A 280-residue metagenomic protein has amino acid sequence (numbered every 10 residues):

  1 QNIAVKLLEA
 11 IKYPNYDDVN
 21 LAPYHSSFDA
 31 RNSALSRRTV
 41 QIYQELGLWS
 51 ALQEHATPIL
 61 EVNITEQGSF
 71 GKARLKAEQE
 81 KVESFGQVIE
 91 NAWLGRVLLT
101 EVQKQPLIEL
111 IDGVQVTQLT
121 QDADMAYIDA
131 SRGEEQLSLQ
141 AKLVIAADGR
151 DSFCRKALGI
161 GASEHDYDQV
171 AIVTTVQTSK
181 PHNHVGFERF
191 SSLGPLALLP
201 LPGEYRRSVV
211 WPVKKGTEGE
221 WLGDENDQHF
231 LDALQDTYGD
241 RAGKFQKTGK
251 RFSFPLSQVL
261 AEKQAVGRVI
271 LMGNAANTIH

Functional and structural regions predicted by a protein language model:
Q1-L60: Glycine-rich FAD cofactor-binding loop and adjacent beta-loop-alpha segment at the N-terminus of flavoprotein
N15, D148-G149, I279: Glycine-rich, N-terminal phosphate-binding loop of Rossmann-like dinucleotide-binding domains
A34-R37, Q79-T100, E218-N226, L256-L260: Short beta-strand to alpha-helix junction loop
L52-A157, H165-V170: Conserved N-terminal helical subregion
D124-Y127, K250-V259: Short gly/ser/thr-rich secondary-structure transition/capping motifs
D151-G186, Y205, K215-T217, Q235-Y238: Central beta-strand plus flanking loop segment that forms part of the substrate or channel wall within the catalytic
S191-P255: Conserved FAD/dinucleotide-binding core of flavoprotein oxidoreductases
F254-H280: Conserved mid-domain beta->alpha element of the FAD-binding
